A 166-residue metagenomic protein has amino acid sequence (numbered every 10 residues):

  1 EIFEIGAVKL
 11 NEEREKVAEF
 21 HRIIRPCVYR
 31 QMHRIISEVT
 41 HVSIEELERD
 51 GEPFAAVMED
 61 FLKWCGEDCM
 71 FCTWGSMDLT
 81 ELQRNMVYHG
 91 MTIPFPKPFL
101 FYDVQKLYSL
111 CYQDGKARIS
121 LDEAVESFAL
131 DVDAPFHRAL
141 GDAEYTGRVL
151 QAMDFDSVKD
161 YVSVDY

Functional and structural regions predicted by a protein language model:
E1-R84, F95, E126, D131: Conserved non-catalytic scaffold segment of RNase H-like nuclease domains
M86-P98: A short alpha->loop->secondary-structure connector
F101-K116: Short alpha-helix plus adjacent loop in nuclease-associated cores
Q113-S127: A structural motif
D133-H137: A short glycine-threonine-serine/GTX helix/turn-capping micro-motif
R138-Q151: Acidic, divalent-metal-coordinating active-site segment for phosphoryl/phosphodiester hydrolysis, typified by short
V149-Y166: Acidic two-metal-ion nuclease catalytic site recognized across multiple nuclease folds, prominently DnaQ/RNase D-T
